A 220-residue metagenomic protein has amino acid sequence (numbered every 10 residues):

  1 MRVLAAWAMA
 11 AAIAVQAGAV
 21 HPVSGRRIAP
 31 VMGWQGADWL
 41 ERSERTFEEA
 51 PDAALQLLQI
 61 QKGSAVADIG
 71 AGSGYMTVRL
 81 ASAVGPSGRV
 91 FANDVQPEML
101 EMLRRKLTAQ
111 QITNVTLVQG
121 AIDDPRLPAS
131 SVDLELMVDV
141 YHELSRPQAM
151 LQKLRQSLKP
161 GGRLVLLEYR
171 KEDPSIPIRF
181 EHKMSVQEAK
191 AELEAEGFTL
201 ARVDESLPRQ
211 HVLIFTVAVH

Functional and structural regions predicted by a protein language model:
Q16-A67: Class I SAM-dependent transferase core
K62-G63, P86-S87, L158-L164: Short glycine-dipeptide loop
A67, G72-P125: Class I SAM-dependent methyltransferase SAM/SAH-binding core
A81-S82, Q148-R163: A short glycine-rich, Lys/Arg-flanked "PGG" loop and its adjoining helix->strand segment in the class I
D123-E135: A short acidic, Gly/Pro-enriched loop at the edge of an enzyme's catalytic core that lines a small-molecule cofactor
D133-Q148: A short SAM/SAH-binding and catalytic strip from SAM-dependent methyltransferases
R163-A189: Conserved class I S-adenosyl-L-methionine
E196, A201-H220: Core SAM-dependent methyltransferase catalytic element
